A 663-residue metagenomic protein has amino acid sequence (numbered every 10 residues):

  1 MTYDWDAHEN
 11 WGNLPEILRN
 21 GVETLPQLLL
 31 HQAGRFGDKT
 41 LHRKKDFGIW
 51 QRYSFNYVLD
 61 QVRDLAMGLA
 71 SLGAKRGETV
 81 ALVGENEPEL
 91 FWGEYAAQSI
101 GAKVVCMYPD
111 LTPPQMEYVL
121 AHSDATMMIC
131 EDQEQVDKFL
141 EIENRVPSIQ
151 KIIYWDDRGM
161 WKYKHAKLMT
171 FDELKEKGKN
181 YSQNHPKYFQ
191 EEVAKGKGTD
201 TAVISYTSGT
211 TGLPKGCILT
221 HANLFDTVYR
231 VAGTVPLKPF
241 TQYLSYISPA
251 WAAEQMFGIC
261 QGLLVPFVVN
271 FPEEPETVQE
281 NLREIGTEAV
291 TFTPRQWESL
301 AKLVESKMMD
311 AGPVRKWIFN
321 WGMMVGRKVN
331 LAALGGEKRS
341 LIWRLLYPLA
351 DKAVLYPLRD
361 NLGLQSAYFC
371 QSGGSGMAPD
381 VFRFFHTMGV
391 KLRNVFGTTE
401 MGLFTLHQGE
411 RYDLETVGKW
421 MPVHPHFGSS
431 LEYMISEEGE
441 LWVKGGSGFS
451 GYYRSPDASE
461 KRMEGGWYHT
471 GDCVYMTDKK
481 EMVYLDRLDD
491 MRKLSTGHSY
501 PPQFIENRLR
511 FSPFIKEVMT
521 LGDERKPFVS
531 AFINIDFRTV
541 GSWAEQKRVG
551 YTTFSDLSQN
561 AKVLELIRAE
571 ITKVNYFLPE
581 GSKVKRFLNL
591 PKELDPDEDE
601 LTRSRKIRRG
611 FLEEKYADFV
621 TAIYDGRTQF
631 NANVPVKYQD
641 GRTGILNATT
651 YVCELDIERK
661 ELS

Functional and structural regions predicted by a protein language model:
G37-T40, L168-M169, E173, K179-Y206 (+2 more regions): Conserved pre-ATP/AMP-binding loop-to-beta segment of ANL
L41-E87, F91-Y95, T112-E117, T170-E173 (+1 more regions): Conserved AMP-binding/adenylate-forming core of the ANL superfamily
R52-N56, D172, A202-V228: Conserved AMP-binding A3 loop
S99-K177: Structural core segment of the AMP-binding/adenylate-forming
L111-E141, T227-L244, P275-A289, N361: Conserved ATP-dependent adenylate/AMP-binding module captured primarily in the ANL superfamily
F225-Q242, P249-L355, S366, K391: Conserved AMP-binding/adenylation subdomain of ANL enzymes
P422-L494: Conserved ATP-binding/catalytic segment of the ANL
R492, E517-M519, I533, R568-L662: Conserved C-terminal "lid"/linker of ANL adenylate-forming enzymes
